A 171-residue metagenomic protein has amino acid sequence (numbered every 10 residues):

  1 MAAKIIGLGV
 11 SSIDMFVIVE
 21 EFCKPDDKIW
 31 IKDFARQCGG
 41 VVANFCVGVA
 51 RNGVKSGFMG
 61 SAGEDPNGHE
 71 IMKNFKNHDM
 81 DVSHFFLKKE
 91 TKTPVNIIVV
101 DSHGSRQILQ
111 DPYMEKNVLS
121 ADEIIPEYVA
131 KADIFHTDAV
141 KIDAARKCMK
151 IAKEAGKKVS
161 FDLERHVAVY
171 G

Functional and structural regions predicted by a protein language model:
M1-S61, P66-K73, N77-M80, I151: Glycine-rich phosphate/adenosyl-contacting loop at the front of the ribokinase-like
A2-S11, N74-L87, V100-G171: Ribokinase/PfkB-type carbohydrate-kinase core domain
A3, T93-V95: Change "...and in nucleic-acid phosphodiester-cleaving endonucleases..." to "...and in nucleic-acid processing enzymes
D33, M59-E64, S83-T93, D162-E164: Beta-strand->loop->alpha-helix junctions that form or flank phosphate-binding loops in nucleotide-handling enzymes
A35, N96, I134-H136: Short aromatic/hydrophobic contact patches that present stacked aromatics for nucleic-acid/ligand binding
V41-N44, K92-T93, D143-A145: Short glycine/serine/threonine-rich phosphate/pyrophosphate-binding segments that cradle anionic phosphate groups
V47, V95-V99, Q107: Short beta-strand scaffold segments in enzyme catalytic cores
